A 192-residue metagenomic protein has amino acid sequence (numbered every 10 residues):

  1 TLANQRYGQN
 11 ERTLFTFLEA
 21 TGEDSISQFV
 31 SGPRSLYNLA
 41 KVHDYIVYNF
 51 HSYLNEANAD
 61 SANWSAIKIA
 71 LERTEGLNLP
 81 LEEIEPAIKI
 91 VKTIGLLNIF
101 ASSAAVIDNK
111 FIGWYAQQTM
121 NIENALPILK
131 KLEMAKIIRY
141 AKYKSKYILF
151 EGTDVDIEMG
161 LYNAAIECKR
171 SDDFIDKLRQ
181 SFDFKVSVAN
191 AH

Functional and structural regions predicted by a protein language model:
A3-H192: Extended alpha-helical interface modules used as scaffolds for assembling large macromolecular complexes
